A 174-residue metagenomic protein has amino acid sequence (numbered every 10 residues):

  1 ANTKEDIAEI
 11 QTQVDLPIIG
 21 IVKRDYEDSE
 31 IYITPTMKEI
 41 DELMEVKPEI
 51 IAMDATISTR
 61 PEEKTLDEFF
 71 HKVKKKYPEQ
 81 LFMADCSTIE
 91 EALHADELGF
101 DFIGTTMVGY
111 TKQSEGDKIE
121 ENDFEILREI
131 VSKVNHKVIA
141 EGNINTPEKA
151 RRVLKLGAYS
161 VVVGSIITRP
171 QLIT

Functional and structural regions predicted by a protein language model:
A1-T3, V22-Y26, V46-R60, F102-G116 (+1 more regions): Glycine-rich phosphate-binding active-site loops on the catalytic face of alpha/beta enzymes
D6-I10, T36-L43, L66-V73, E91 (+3 more regions): A general structural detector for well-ordered alpha-helical segments in enzyme core domains, enriched
E9-L16, V46, F69-Y77, L98-G99 (+2 more regions): Alpha-helical structural signal in soluble globular domains
Q11, D15-T65: Glycine/small-residue-rich loop that forms an oxyanion/phosphate-binding "nest" at active or ligand-binding sites
V14-D28, K74-A84, V131-E141: Short beta-strand/loop segments at the ligand-binding rim of alpha/beta enzyme cores
Y26, D117-T174: C-terminal alpha-helical cap/extension of soluble enzyme domains
S29-L43, S87-G99, N135-H136, A140 (+1 more regions): Catalytic cores of alpha/beta
D67-K72, S87-E90, D96-T105, G116-N135: Short loop-to-alpha-helix "cap/lid" segments that border enzyme active sites across diverse enzyme classes
